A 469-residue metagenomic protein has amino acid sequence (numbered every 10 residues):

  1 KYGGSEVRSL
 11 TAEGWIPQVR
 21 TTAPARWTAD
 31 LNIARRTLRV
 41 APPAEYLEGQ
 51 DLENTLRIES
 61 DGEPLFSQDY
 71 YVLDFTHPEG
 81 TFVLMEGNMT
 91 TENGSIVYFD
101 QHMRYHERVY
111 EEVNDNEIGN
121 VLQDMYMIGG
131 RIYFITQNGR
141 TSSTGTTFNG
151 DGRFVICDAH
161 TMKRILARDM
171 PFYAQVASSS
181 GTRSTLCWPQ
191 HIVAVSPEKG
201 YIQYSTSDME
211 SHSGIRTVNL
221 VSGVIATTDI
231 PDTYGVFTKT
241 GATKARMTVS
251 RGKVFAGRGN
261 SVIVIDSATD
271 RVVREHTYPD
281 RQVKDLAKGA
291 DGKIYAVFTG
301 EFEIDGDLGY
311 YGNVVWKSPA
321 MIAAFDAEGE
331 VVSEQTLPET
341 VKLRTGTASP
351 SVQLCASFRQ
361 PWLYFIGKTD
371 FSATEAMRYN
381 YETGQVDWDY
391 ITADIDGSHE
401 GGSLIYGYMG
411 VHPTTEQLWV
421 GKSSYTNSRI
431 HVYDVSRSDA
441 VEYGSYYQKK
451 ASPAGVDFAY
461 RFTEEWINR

Functional and structural regions predicted by a protein language model:
K1-T37: Surface-exposed binding patches on compact interaction domains or structured appendages
P78-G80, G130, P197-E198, R251-G252 (+3 more regions): Short coil/turn segments that connect the beta-strands within blades of beta-propeller domains
T90-V97, S142-V155, M209-T217, N260-D266 (+3 more regions): Structural motif
Q101-M103, D158-M162, N219-G223, D266-D270 (+3 more regions): Short loop/turn segments that connect beta-strands within beta-propeller blades
Y105-E117, K163-T182, V224-F237, R271-T277 (+3 more regions): A short beta-strand motif characteristic of beta-propeller blades
E117-Y126, A174-A194, T233-R251, D280-A290 (+3 more regions): Repeated scaffold domains used in trafficking and secretory/extracellular systems, primarily beta-propellers
T345-S423: Loop/turn-rich, solvent-exposed surfaces of beta-rich toroidal or solenoidal domains
G421-R469: Blade-level signature of beta-propeller repeat domains, shared across WD40, Kelch, NHL, RCC1 and BNR/Asp-box propellers
